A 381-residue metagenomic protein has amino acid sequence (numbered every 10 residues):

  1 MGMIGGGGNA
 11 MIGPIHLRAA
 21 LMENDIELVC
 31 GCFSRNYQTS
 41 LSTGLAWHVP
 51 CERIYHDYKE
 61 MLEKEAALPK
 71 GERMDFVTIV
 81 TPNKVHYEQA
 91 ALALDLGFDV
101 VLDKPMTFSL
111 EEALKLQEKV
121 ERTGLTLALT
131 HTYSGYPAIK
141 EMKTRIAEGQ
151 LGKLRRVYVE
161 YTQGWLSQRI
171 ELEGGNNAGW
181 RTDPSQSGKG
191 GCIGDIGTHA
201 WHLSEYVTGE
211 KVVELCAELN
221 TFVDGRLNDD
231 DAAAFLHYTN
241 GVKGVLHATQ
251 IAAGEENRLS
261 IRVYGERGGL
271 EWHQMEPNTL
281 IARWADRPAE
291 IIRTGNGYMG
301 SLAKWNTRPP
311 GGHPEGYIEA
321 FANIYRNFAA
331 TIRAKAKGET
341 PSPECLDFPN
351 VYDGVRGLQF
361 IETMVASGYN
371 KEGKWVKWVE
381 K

Functional and structural regions predicted by a protein language model:
M1-V49: N-terminal Rossmann-like dinucleotide-binding module
R53-M74: A structured beta-alpha segment of the ubiquitous adenosine-cofactor-binding alpha/beta core
F76, P82-S134, G149: Beta-strand-loop-alpha-helix segment that lines the small-molecule cofactor/substrate pocket of alpha/beta enzymes
T126, Y133-R226, L280, G338: Predominantly a Rossmann-like dinucleotide-binding segment in NAD(P)-dependent oxidoreductases
I196-G269, Q274-N278: Glycine-rich, aromatic-lined ligand/substrate-binding cores of catalytic and carbohydrate-binding domains
Y206, A233-Y238, R267-F348: C-terminal glycine/acidic-rich active-site capping loop/insertion
N327-K381: C-terminal helix-rich "cap/oligomerization" subdomain common to oxidoreductases
